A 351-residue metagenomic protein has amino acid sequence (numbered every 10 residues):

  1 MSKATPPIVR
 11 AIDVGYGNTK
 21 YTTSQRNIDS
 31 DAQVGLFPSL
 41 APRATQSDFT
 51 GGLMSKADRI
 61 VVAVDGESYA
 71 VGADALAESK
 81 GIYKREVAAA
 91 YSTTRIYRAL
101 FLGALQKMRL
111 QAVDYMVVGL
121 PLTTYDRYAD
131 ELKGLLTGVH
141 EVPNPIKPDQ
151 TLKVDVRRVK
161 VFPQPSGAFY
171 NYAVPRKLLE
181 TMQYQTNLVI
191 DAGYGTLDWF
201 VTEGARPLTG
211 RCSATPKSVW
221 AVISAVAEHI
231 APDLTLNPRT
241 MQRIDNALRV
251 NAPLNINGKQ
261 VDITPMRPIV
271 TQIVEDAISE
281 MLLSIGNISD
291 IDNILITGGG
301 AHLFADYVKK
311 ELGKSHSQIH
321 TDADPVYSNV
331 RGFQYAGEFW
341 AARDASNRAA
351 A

Functional and structural regions predicted by a protein language model:
M1-N187, R206-V219, Q242-I244, L248-L295 (+1 more regions): Nucleotide/phosphate-binding catalytic cleft detector across ATP-hydrolyzing and phosphate-transferring enzymes
L188-E203, C212: Hydrophobic, aromatic-enriched interface-forming segments
L197, T209, V222: Short acidic/glycine-rich loop or secondary-structure boundary segments that cap or lie
S224, E228-P232: Long, charge-rich alpha-helical interaction segments
L236-P238: Short, structured loop/turn "capping" segments at alpha-beta junctions
